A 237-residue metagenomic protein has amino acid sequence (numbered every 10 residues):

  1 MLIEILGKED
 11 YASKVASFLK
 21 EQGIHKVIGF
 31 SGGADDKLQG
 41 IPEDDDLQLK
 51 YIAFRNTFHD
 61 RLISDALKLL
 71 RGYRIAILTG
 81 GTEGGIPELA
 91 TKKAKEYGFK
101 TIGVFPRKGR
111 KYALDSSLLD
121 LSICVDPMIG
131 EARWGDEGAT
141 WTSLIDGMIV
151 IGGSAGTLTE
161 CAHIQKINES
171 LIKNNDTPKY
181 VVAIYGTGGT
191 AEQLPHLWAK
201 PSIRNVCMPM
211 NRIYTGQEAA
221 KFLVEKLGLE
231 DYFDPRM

Functional and structural regions predicted by a protein language model:
M1, M128, M148, M208-M210 (+1 more regions): Detector for methionine-enriched segments
M1-E4, D45, L49, E225 (+1 more regions): Polar low-complexity intrinsically disordered regions
M1-S13: A nucleotide-sugar donor-handling region in carbohydrate enzymes
E9, S31-A34, F105, E218 (+1 more regions): Compositionally biased, intrinsically disordered low-complexity regions
Y11-I24, A34-P195: Acidic/glycine-enriched connector segments
H25-G29: Residues that mark the start of a beta-strand
H196-M237: C-terminal functional extensions of proteins
